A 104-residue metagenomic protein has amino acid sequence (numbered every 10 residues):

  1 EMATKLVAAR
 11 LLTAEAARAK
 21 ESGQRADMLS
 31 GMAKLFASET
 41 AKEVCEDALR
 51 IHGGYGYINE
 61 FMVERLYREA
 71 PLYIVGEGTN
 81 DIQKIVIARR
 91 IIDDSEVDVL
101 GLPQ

Functional and structural regions predicted by a protein language model:
E1-Q104: Alpha-helical interface subdomain recognition
